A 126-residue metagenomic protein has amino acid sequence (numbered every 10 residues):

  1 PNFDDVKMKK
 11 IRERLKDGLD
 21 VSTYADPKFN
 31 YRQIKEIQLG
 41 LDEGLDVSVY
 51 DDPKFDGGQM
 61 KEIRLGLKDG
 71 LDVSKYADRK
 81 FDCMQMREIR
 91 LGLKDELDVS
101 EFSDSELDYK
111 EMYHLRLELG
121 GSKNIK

Functional and structural regions predicted by a protein language model:
P1-K126: General marker for long, soluble alpha-helical cores
